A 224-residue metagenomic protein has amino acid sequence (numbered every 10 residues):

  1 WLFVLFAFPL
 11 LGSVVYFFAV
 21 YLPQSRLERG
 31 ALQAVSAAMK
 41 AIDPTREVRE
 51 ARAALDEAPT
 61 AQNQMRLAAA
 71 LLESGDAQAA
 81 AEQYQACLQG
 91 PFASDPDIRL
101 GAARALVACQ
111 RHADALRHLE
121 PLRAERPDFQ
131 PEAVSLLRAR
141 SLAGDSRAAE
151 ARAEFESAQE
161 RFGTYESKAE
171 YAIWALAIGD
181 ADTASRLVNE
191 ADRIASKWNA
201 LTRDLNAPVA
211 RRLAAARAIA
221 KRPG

Functional and structural regions predicted by a protein language model:
W1-E57, Q78-E82, A86-P91: Long, contiguous interaction/recruitment modules in multidomain scaffold/adaptor proteins
P44, A61, A77-Q78, H112 (+2 more regions): TPR-repeat structural position
A58, P91, E125-R126, F162 (+1 more regions): Alpha-helical junction/boundary sensor with strong preference for TPR arrays
M65, A69, E73, Q85-E166: Alpha-helical adaptor scaffolds
R66, G101, L137, E170 (+2 more regions): "A position-specific structural signal for the A-helix of alpha-solenoid helical repeats
E160-G163, L176-W198: TPR/TPR-like (Sel1-like) alpha-helical repeat modules
